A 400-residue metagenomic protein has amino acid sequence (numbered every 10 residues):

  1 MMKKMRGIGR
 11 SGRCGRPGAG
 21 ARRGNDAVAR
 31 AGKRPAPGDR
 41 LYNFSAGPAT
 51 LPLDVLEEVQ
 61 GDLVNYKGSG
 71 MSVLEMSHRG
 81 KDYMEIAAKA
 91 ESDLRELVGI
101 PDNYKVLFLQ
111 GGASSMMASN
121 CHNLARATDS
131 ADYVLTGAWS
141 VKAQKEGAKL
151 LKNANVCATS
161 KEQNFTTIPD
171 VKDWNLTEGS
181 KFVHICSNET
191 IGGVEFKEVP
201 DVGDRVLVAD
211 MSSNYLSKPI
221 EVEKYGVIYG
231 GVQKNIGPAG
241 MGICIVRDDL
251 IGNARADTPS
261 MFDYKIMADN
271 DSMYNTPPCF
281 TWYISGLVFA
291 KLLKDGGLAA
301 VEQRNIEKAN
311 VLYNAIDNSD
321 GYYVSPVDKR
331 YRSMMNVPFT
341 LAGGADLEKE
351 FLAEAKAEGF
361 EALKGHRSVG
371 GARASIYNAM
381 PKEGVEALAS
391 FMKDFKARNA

Functional and structural regions predicted by a protein language model:
R40-E91: A glycine-/small-polar-enriched, mobile loop at the entrance of the PLP active site in fold-type I
L41, H366-A400: PLP-dependent enzyme catalytic core of the Aspartate aminotransferase-like
G47, G147, T159-Y215: Active-site phosphate-binding strand-loop segment of PLP-dependent enzymes
S69-M116, N123, A138, E146: Conserved N-terminal alpha-helix of the aminotransferase class I/II PLP-enzyme fold
S114-V183: PLP-dependent aminotransferase-like
V208, E221-Q233: Conserved active-site segment immediately N-terminal to the catalytic lysine that forms the internal aldimine
V232-N314, D328, R398-A400: Active-site C-terminal subdomain of aminotransferase-like
Y323-A355: Conserved PLP-binding catalytic core of the aspartate aminotransferase-like
